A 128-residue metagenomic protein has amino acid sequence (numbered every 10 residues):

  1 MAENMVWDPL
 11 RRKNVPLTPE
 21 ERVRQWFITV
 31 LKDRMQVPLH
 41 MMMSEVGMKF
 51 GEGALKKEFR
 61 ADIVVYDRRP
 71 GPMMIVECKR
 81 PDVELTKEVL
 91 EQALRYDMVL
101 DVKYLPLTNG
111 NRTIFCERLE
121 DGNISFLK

Functional and structural regions predicted by a protein language model:
M1-Y104, G110-K128: A short, conserved, highly charged catalytic patch centered on acidic carboxylates
